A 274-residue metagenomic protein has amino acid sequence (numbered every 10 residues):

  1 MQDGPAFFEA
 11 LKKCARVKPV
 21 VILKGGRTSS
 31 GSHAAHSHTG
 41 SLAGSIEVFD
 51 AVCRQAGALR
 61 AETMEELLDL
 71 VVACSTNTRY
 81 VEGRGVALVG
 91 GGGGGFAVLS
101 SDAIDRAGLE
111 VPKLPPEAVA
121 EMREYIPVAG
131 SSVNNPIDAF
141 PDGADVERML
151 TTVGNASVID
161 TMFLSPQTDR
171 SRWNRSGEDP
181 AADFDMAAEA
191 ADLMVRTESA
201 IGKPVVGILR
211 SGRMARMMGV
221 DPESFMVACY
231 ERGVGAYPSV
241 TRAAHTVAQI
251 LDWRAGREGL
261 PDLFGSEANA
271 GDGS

Functional and structural regions predicted by a protein language model:
M1-S274: Catalytic-core regions of core metabolic enzymes, especially those transforming organic acids/acyl-group intermediates
